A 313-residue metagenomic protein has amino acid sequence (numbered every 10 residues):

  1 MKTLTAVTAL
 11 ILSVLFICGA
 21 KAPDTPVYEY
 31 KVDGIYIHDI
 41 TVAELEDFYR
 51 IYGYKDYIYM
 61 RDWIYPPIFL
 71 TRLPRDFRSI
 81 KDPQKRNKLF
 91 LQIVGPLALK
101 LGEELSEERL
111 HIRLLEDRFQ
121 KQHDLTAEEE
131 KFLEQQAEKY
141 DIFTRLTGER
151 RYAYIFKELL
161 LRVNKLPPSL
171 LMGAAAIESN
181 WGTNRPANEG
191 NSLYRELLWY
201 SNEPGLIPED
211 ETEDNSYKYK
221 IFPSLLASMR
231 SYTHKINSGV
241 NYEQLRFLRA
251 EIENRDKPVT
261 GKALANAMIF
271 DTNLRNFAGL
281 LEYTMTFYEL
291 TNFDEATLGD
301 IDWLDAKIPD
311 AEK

Functional and structural regions predicted by a protein language model:
M1-L4: Positively charged n-region of N-terminal signal peptides that target proteins for export
T8-L15: Bacterial N-terminal signal peptides
C18-G173, I177, W181-K313: Catalytic cores of secreted/periplasmic lytic hydrolases that degrade extracellular macromolecules
